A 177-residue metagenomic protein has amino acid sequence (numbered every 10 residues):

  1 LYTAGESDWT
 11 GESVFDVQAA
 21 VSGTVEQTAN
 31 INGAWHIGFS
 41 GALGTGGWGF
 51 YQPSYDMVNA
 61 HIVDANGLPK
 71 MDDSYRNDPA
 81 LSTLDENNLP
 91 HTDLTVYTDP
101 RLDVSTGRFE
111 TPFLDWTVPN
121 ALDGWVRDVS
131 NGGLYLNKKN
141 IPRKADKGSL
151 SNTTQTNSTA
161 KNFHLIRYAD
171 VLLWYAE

Functional and structural regions predicted by a protein language model:
L1-W125: An aromatic- and glycine-enriched ligand-binding surface/loop that stacks and positions planar moieties
N88-E177: C-terminal substrate/ligand-recognition segments
